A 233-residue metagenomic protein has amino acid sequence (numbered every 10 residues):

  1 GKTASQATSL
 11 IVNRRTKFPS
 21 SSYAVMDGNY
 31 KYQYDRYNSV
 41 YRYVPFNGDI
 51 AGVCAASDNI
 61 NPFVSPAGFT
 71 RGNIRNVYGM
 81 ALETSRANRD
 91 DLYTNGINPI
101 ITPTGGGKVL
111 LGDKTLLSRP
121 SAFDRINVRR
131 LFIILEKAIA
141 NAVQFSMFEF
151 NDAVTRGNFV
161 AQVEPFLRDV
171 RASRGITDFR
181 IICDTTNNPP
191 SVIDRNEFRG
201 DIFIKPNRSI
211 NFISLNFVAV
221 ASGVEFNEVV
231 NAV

Functional and structural regions predicted by a protein language model:
G1-V233: Structured, hydrophobic secondary-structure cores that serve as assembly/anchoring elements
